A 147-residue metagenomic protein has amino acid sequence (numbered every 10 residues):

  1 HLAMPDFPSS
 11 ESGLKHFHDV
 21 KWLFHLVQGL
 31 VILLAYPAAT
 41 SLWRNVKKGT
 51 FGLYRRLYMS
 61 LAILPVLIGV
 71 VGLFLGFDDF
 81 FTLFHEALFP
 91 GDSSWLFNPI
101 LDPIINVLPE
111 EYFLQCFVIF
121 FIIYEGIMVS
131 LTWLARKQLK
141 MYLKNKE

Functional and structural regions predicted by a protein language model:
H1-L33, E110-F121: Individual transmembrane alpha-helix segments
V20-L26, Y36-V46, A87: Short hydrophobic alpha-helical module
L34-D79, S130-E147: Juxtamembrane interface at the cytosolic side of transmembrane helices
F74-P99: Juxtamembrane non-transmembrane "cap" segments at the membrane-aqueous interface of multi-pass membrane proteins
G91-F113: Short, membrane-exposed interhelical loops at transmembrane-helix boundaries
L108-L143: A juxtamembrane structural motif centered on a specific transmembrane helix
